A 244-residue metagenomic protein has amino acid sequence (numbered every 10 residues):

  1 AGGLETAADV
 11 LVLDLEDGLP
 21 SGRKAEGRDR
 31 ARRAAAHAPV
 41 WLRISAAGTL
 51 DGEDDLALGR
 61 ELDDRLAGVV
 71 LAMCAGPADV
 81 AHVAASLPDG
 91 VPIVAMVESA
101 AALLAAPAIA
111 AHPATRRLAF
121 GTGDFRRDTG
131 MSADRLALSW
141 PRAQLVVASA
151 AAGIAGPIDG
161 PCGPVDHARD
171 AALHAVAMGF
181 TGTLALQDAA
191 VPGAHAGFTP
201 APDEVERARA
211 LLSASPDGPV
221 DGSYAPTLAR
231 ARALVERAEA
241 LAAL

Functional and structural regions predicted by a protein language model:
A1-L244: Expand to "…catalyze enediolate/carbanion chemistry for C-C bond making/breaking, isomerization, decarboxylation
